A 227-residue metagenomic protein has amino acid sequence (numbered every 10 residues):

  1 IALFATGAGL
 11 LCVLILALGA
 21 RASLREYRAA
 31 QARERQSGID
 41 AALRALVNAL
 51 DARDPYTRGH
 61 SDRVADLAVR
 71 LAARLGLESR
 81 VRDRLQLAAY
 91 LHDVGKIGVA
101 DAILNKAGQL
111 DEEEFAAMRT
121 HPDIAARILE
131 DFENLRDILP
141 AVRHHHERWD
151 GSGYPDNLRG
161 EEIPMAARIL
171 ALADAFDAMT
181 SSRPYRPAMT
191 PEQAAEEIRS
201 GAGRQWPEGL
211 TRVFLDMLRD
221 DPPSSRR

Functional and structural regions predicted by a protein language model:
I1-T6: Membrane-interface helix-start motif
G7-E34: Juxtamembrane or sensor-core-proximal signal-transducing alpha helices that couple sensory domains to cytosolic
E26-A49: Membrane-proximal helical linkers
V47, D51-R227: Metal-dependent catalytic cores of enzymes that make or break cyclic nucleotides and related phosphoester linkages
